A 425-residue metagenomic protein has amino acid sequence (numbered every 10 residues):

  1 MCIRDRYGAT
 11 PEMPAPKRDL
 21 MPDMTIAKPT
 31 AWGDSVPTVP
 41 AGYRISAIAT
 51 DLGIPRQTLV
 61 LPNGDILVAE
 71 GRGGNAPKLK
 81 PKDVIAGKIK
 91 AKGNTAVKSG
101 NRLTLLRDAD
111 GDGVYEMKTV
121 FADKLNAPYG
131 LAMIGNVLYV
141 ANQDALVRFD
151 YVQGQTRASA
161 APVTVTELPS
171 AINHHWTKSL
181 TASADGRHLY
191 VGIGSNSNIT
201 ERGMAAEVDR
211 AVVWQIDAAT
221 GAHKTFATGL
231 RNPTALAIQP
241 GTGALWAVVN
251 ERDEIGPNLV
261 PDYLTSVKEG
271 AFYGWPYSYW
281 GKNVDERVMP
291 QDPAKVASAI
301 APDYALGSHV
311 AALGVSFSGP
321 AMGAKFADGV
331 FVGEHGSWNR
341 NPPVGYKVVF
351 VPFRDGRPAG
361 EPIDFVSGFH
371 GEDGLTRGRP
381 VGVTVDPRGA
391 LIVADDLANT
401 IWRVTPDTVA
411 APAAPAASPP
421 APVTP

Functional and structural regions predicted by a protein language model:
R4-V39, N75-L79, I85, K92-G93 (+9 more regions): Beta-propeller domain segments
T25-R56, V120: Asp/Glu-centered strand-loop micro-motifs enriched in Gly/Pro and often flanked by an aromatic residue
A49-L52, T119-L125, V165-I172, T225-G229 (+3 more regions): Surface loop/turn motifs at the tips and blade-to-blade linkers of beta-strand repeat domains
P55-R56, P77-I134: Blade-loop segments of beta-propeller domains
T58, L131, L180, P233-L236 (+2 more regions): Hydrophobic core register within WD40 beta-propeller blades
L61-G64, M133-G135, A182-G186, Q239-T242 (+2 more regions): Residue-level detector of Asp-centered blade-edge/turn motifs that repeat once per structural unit in beta-propeller
D65-L67, V137-V140, H188-G192, A244-V248 (+2 more regions): Conserved beta-propeller blade signature
V114-V137, N142-S183, S195-N198: Asp-box/WD-like beta-propeller blade repeats and closely related beta-sheet repeat scaffolds
